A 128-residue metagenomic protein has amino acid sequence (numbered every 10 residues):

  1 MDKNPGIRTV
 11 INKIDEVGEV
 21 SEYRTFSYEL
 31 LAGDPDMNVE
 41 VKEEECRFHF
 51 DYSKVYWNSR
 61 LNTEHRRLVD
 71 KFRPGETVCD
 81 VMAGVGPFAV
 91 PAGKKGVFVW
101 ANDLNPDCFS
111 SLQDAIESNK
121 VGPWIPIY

Functional and structural regions predicted by a protein language model:
M1-R60: Non-catalytic substrate-recognition/targeting regions of SAM-dependent transferases
P35-Y128: Rossmann-like S-adenosyl-L-methionine
